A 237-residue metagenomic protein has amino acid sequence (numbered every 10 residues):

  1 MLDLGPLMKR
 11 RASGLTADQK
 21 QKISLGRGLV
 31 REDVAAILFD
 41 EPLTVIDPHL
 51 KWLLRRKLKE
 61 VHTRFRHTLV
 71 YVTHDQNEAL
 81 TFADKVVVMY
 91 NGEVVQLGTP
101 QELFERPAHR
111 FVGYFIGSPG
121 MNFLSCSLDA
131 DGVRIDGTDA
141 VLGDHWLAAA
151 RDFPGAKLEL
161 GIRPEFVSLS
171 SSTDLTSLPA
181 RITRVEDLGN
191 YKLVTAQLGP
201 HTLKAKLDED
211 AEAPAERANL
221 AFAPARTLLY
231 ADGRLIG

Functional and structural regions predicted by a protein language model:
M1-F111: ABC ATPase nucleotide-binding domains
L25-G26, I116, G161: Long, contiguous hydrophobic alpha-helical segments, chiefly transmembrane helices and signal peptides
I46, R106, Y114-F115, S170 (+1 more regions): Residues that scaffold the ATP/ADP-binding catalytic core of kinase and kinase-like folds
L80-E93, F115-G117, D152, P179-V185: Short low-complexity stretches enriched in small and charged residues
T99-G132: ABC transporter nucleotide-binding domain
P119-F123, D131-G237: Non-catalytic connector elements of ABC transporters
